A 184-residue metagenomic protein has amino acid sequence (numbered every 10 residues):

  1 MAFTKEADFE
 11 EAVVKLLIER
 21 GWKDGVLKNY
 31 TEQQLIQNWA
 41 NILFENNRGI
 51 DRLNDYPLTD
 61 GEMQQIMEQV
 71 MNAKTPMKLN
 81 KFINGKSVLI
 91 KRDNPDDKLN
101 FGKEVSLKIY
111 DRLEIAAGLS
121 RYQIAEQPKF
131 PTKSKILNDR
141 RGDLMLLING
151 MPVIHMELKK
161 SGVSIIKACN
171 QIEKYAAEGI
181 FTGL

Functional and structural regions predicted by a protein language model:
M1-L184: An alpha-helical interface "stripe"
